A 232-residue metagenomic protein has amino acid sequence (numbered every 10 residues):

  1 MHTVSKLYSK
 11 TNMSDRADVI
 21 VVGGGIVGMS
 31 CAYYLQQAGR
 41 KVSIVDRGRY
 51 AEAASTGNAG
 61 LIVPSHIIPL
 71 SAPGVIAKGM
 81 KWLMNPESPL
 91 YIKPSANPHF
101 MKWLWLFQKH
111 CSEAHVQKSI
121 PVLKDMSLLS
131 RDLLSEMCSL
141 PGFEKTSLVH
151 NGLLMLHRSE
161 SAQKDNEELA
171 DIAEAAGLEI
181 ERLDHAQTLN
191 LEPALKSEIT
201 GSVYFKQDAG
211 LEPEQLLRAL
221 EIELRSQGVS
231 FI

Functional and structural regions predicted by a protein language model:
M1-I20, Y34-K41: Extreme N-terminal leader/targeting segments of oxidoreductases
G23-G25, R47: Glycine-rich Rossmann-fold phosphate-binding loop(s) that bind the pyrophosphate of adenine dinucleotide cofactors
G28-M29: N-terminal Rossmann-fold NAD(P) dinucleotide-binding loop
Q36-G57: Glycine-rich FAD pyrophosphate-binding loop
G48-Y50, A186-T188, L220: Short beta-to-alpha linker loops that shape the active-site pocket of alpha/beta-hydrolase fold enzymes
A59-H185: Dinucleotide-binding Rossmann-like beta1-alpha1 core, especially the glycine-rich loop that anchors the ADP
K164-A176, L195-I232: Helical element adjacent to the flavin cofactor pocket in flavoenzyme catalytic cores
